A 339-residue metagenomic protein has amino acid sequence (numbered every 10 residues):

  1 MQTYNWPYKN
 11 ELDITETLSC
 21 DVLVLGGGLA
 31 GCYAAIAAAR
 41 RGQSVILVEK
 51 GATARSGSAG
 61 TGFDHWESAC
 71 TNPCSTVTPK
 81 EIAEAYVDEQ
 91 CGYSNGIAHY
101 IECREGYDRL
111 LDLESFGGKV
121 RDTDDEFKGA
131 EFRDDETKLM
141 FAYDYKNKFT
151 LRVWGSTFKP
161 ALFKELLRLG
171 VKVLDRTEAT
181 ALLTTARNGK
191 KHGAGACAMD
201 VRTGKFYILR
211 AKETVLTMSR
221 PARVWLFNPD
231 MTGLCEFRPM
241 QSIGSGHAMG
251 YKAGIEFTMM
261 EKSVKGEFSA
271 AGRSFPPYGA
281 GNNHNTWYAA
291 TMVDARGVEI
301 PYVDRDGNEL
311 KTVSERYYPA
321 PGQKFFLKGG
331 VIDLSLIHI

Functional and structural regions predicted by a protein language model:
M1-V22: Extreme N-terminal leader/targeting segments of oxidoreductases
V22-L47: N-terminal Rossmann-like FAD-binding beta1-loop-alpha1 element of flavoenzymes
L23-L25, R210-S219: Short hydrophobic core segments
R40-G60: Glycine-rich FAD pyrophosphate-binding loop
E67-I101: Glycine-rich active-site loop/strand segments that organize a redox cofactor
R109-R210, P221-N228, F268-W287, V293 (+1 more regions): Conserved redox-cofactor binding core of oxidoreductases
L216-F275: Glycine-rich loop(s) and the adjacent beta-strand/alpha-helix scaffold that form part
M249, I255-I337: An anion/pyrophosphate-binding glycine-rich loop and adjacent beta-alpha core in soluble alpha-beta enzymes
